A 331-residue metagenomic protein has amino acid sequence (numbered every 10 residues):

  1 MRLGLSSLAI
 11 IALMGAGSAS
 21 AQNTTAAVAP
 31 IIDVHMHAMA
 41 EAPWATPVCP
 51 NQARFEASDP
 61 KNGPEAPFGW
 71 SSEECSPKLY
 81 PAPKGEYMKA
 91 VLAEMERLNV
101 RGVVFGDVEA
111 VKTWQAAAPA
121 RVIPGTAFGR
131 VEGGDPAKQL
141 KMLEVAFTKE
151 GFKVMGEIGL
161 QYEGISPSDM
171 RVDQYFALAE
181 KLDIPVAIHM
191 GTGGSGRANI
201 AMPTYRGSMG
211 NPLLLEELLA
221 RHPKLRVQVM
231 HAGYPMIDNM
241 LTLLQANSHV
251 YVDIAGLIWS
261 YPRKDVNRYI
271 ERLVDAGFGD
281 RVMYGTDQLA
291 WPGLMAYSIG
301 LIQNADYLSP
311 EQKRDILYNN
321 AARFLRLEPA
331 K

Functional and structural regions predicted by a protein language model:
R2, Q22-V34, M39-P77, A82 (+4 more regions): Mid-to-C-terminal alpha-helical segments outside catalytic/metal-binding sites
G4-A16: Bacterial N-terminal signal peptides
G17-A21: Sec/Tat signal peptide C-region and signal peptidase I cleavage site
H35, M95, G102, P124 (+7 more regions): Divalent metal-coordination and catalytic microenvironments
M39-E41, E109-K112, V131, Q161-E163 (+4 more regions): Active-site environment of divalent metal-dependent phosphoester hydrolases
E86-V91, G134-A146: Short, acidic/polar
L92-E94, V100-K112, P119-R130: Short, well-structured secondary-structure segments
A120-V122, K153-V154, S168-M283: Catalytic pocket-lining loop regions of alpha/beta-barrel enzymes, especially the amidohydrolase/enolase/GH5 lineages
